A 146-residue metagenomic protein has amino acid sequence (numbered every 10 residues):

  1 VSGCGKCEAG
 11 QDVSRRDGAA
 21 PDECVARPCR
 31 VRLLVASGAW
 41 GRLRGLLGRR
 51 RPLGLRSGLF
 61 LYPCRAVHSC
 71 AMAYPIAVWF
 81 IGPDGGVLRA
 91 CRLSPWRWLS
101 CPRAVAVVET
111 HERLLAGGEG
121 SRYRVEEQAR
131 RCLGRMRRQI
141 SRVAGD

Functional and structural regions predicted by a protein language model:
S2-G5, G10-D146: Compact, glycine-rich, soluble single-domain proteins
